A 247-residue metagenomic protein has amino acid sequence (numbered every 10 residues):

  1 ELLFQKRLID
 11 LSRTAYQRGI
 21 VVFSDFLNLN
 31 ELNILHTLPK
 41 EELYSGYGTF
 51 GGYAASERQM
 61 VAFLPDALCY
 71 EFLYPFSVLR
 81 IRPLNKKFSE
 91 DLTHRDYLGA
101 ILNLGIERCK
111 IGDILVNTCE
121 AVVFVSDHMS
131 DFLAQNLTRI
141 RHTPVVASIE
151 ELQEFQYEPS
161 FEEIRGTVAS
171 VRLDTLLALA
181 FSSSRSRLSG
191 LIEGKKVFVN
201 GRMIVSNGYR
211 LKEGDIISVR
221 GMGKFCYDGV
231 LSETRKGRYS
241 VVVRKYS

Functional and structural regions predicted by a protein language model:
E1-D174, A180, M203, V219 (+1 more regions): Ferredoxin-like alpha/beta domains used as RNA- or RNAP-binding modules
S170-G221: Basic (Lys/Arg-enriched) interaction patch that binds polyanionic ligands
